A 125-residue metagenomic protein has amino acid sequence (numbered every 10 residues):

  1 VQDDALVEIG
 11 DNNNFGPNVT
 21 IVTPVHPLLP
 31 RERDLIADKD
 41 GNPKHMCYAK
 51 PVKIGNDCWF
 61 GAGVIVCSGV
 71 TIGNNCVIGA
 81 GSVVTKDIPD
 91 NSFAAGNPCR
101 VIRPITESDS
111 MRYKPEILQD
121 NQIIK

Functional and structural regions predicted by a protein language model:
V1-V70, N97, P104-T106, M111: Flexible, glycine/small-residue-enriched loop-and-beta-strand segment within the central core of proteins
C58-F60, I78, Q122-I124: Hydrophobic transmembrane signal anchors and adjacent membrane-proximal interface regions, especially in viral
I65-C99, M111: C-terminal/domain-terminus segments
R112-K125: Acidic/histidine-enriched, glycine/proline-rich intrinsically disordered or flexible terminal extensions
